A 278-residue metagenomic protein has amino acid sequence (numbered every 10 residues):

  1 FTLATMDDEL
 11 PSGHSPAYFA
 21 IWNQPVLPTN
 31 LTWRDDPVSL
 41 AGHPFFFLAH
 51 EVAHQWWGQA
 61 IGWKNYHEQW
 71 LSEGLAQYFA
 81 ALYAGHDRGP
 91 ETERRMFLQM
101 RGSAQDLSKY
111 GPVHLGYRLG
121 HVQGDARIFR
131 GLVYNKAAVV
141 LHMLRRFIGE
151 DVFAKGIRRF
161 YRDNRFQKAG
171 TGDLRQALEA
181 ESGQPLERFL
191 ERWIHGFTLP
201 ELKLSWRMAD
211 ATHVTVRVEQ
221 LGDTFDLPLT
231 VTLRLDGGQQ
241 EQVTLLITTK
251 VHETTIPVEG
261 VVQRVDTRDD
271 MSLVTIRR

Functional and structural regions predicted by a protein language model:
F1-L221: Hydrophobic alpha-helical and helix-loop surface patches within well-folded domains that function as non-catalytic
L141-L144, T230, S272: N-terminal, helix-rich and Lys/Arg-enriched segments in bacterial and organellar proteins
E187, P200-L202, W206-D269: Beta-strand-rich binding/interaction modules
D269-R278: Short acidic/polar inter-strand loop motif in beta-rich domains
